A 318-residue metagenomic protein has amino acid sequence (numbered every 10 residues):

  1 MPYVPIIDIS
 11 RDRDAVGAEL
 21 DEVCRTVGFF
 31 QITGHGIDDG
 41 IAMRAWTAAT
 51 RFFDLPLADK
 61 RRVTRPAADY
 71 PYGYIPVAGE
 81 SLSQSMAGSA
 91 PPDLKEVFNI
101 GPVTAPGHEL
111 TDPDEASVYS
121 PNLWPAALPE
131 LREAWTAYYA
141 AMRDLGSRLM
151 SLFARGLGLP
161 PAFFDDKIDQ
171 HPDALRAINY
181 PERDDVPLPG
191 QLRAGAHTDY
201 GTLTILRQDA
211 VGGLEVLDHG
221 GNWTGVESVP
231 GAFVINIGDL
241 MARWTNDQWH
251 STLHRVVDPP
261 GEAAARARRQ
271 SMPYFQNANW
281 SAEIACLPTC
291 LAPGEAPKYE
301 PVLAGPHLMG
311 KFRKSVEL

Functional and structural regions predicted by a protein language model:
M1-L318: Peripheral, non-catalytic segments flanking oxidoreductase cores
